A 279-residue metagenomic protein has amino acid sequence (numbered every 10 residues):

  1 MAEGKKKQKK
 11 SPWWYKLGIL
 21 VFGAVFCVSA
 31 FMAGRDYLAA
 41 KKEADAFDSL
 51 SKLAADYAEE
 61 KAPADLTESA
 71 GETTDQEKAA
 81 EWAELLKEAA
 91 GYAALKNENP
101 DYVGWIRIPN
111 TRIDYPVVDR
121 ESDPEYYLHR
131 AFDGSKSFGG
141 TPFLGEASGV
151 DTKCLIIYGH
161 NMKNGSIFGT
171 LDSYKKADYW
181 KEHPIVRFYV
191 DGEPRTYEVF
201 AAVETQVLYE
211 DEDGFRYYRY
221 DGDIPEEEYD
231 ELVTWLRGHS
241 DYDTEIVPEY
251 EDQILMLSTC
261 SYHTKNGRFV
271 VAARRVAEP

Functional and structural regions predicted by a protein language model:
M1-W13: N-terminal Lys/Arg-rich, disordered targeting/topogenic segments
W14-A24: Alpha-helical transmembrane segments
F26-P279: Solvent-exposed, non-transmembrane regions of membrane-associated and secreted proteins
